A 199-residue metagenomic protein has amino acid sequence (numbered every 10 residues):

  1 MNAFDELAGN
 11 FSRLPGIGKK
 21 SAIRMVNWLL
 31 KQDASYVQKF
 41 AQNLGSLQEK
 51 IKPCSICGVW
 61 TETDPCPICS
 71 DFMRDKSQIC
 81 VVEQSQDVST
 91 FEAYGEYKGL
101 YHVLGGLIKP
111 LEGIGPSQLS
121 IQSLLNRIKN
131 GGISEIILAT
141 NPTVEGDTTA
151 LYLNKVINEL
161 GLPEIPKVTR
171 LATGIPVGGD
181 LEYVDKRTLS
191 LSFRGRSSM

Functional and structural regions predicted by a protein language model:
N2-F4, G9, R13, I23-V88: Cys/His-rich Zn2+-binding cysteine-cluster or related metal-binding knuckle/ribbon modules and their
D5-G9, I23-N27, Q38, Q42 (+7 more regions): Solvent-exposed alpha-helical segments within well-ordered globular domains of core cellular machineries
L14, Q32, L47-K50, W60 (+8 more regions): Conserved, well-folded catalytic cores of nucleic-acid-processing and energy-transducing macromolecular machines
P15, A34, L47, V59 (+3 more regions): Conserved phosphate/pyrophosphate-binding and hydrolysis machinery centered on Walker-type P-loop NTPases, extending
A22, D71-T140: Extended interfacial segments that mediate partner engagement and assembly in macromolecular machines
C66, F91, D147-T149: Short glycine-/acidic-enriched loop or helix-start segments at secondary-structure transitions that form or flank
L125-M199: Long C-terminal interaction/binding lobes of large macromolecular proteins
